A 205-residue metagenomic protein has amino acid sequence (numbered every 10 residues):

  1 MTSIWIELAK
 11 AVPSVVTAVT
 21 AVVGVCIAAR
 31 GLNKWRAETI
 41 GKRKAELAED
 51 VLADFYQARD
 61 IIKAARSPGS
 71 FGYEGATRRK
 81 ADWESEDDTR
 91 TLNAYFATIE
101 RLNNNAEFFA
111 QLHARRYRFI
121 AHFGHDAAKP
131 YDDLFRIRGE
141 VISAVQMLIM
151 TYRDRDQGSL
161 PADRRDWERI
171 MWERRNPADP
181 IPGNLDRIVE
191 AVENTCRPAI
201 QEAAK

Functional and structural regions predicted by a protein language model:
M1-E38: Membrane-embedded hydrophobic alpha-helical segments
S3-L8, E86-T91, R164: Short hydrophobic/aromatic-rich motifs at helix boundaries and adjacent loops
V25, G41-A45, A121, H125-A128: Alpha-helix boundary/capping and short turn/kink residues
V25-L32, I61-P68, M147-T151: Transmembrane helix-loop junctions and nearby membrane-interface residues
L32, F55, V189: Short amphipathic alpha-helical/adjacent loop interface patches that line ligand and macromolecule-binding sites
R36-A76: Amphipathic, membrane-active segments
G75-L92: Hydrophobic alpha-helical transmembrane segments and immediately flanking/interface helices in integral membrane
W83-D87, F96-K205: An amphipathic alpha-helical interaction surface
